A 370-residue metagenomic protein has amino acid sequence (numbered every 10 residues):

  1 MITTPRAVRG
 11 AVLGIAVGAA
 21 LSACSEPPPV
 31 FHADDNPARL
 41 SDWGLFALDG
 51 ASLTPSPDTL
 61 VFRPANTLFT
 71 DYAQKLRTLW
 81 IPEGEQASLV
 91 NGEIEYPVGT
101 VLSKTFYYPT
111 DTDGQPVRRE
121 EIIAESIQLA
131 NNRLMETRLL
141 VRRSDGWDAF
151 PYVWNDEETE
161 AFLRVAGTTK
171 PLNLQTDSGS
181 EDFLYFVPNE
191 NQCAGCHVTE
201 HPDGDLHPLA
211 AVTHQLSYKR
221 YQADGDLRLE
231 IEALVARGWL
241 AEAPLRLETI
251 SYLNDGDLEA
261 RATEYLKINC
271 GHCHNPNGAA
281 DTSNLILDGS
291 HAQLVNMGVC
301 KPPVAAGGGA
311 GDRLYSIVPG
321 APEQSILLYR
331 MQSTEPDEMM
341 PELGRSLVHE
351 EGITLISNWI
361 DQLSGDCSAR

Functional and structural regions predicted by a protein language model:
M1-V12: Bacterial N-terminal signal peptides that target proteins for export
A11-S22: Bacterial N-terminal signal peptides
C24-A33, V117-R370: Sequence context surrounding c-type heme c attachment/ligation sites in exported
P27-V90, Y96-T110, P116-I122, L129-L174: Conserved small-residue
